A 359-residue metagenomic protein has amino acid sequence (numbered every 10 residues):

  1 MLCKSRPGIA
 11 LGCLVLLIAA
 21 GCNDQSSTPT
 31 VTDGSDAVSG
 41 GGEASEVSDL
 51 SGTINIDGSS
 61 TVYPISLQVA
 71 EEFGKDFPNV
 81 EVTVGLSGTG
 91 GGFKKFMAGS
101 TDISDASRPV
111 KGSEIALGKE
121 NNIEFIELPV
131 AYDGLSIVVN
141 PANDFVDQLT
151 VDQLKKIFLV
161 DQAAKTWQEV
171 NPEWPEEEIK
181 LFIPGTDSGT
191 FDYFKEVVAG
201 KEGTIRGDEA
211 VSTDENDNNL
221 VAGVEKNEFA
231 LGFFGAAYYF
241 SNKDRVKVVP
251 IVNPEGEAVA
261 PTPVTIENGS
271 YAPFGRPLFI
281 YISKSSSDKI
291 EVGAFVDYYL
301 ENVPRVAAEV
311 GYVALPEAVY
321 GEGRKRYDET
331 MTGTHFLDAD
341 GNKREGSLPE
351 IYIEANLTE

Functional and structural regions predicted by a protein language model:
M1-I9: Bacterial N-terminal signal peptides that target proteins for export
A10-L14: Sec-dependent N-terminal signal peptides
I18-G21: C-terminal motif of bacterial Sec signal peptides marking the signal peptidase cleavage site
N23-E359: Flexible loop/hinge segments at secondary-structure junctions
